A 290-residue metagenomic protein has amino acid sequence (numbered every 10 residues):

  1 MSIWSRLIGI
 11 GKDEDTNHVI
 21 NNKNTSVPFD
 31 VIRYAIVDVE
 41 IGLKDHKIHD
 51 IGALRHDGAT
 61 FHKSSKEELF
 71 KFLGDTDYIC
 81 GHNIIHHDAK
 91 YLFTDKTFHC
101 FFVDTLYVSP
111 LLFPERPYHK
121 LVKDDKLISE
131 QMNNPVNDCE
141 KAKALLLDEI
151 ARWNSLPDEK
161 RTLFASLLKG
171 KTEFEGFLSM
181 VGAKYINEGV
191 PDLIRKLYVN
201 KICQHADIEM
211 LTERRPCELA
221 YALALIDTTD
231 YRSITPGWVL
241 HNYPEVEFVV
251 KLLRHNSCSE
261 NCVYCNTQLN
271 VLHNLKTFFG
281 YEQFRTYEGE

Functional and structural regions predicted by a protein language model:
M1-I32: N-terminal accessory regions of nucleic-acid-interacting proteins
P28-F29, N134, Y264, F284: Residue-level marker of regulatory loop/turn positions in helix-turn-helix DNA-binding domains and in histidine
I32-G42: Two-metal-ion RNase H-like nuclease active-site motif
D38-E40, D104, D138, E288: Acidic active-site catalytic centers that drive phospho-/nucleotidyl reactions and related ester hydrolyses
D45, G52-W153: Conserved DEDDh/DEDDy metal-dependent 3′-5′ exonuclease domain
L121-E213, C217-L219: Acidic, Mg2+-coordinating catalytic module of metal-dependent nucleases/exonucleases that use a two-metal-ion mechanism
P216-T267: Interdomain "pre-motor" coupling segment immediately N-terminal to P-loop NTPase/helicase cores
E260-E290: Conserved pre-motif I regulatory segment
